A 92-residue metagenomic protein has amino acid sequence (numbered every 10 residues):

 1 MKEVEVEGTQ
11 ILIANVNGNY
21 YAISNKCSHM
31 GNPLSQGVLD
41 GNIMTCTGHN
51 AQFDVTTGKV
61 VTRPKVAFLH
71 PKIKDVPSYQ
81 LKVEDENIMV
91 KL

Functional and structural regions predicted by a protein language model:
M1-G41, K59, K72-L92: N-terminal pre-ligand scaffold of iron-sulfur
G37-R63, A67-H70: Mid-chain, well-packed structural core segment of small domains
